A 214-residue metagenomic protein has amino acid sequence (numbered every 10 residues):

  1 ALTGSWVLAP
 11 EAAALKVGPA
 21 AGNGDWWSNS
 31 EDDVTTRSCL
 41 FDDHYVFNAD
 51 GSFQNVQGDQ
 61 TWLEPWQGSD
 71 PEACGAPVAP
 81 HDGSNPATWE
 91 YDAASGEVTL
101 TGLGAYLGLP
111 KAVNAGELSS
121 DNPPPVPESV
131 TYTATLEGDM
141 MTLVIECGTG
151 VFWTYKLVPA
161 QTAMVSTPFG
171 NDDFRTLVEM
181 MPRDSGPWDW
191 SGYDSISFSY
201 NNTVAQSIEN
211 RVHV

Functional and structural regions predicted by a protein language model:
A1-D25, N29, A94-T101, I145-C147 (+2 more regions): Beta-rich carbohydrate-recognition modules and glycan-binding surfaces
A12-V17, D32-D139: Contiguous, well-ordered beta-strand patches that form the walls/edges of small beta-barrel/beta-sandwich domains
E128-A160: C-terminal or internal capping secondary-structure element at the end of a domain, subdomain, or sheet
